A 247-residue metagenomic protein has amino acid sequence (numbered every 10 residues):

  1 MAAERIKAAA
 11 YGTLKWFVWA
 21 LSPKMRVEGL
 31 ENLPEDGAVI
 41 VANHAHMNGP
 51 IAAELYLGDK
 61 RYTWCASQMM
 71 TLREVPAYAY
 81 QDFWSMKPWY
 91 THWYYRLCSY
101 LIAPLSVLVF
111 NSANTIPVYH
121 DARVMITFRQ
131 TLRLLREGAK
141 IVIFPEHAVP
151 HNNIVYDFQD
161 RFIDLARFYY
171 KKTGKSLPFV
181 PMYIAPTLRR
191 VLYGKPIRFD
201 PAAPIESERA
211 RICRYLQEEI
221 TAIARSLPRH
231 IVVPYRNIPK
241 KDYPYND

Functional and structural regions predicted by a protein language model:
M1-A9: Helix-enriched interaction subdomains in cytosolic or periplasmic regions, typified by TIR/SEFIR signaling/NADase cores
K7-A8, L14-H46, L55: Helix-to-loop junction immediately C-terminal to a conserved catalytic motif
A9-A10, W16-L21, L30-N32, S106-E146 (+1 more regions): Extended amphipathic secondary-structure runs
W16, A52, L105-V109, L165 (+2 more regions): Amphipathic alpha-helical segments that form well-ordered structural scaffolds and often line/cohere around active
P23, D59-R61, A139, L177: A structural micro-motif
P34-D36, L57-D59, E137, P186-R189: Short glycine/proline-enriched coil/turn segments at helix->beta-strand junctions
E35-H120: Catalytic core of membrane glycerolipid acyltransferases/transacylases, capturing the structured, soluble-facing
H120-D247: Non-catalytic C-terminal accessory region of glycerolipid acyltransferases and related lyso-lipid remodeling enzymes
